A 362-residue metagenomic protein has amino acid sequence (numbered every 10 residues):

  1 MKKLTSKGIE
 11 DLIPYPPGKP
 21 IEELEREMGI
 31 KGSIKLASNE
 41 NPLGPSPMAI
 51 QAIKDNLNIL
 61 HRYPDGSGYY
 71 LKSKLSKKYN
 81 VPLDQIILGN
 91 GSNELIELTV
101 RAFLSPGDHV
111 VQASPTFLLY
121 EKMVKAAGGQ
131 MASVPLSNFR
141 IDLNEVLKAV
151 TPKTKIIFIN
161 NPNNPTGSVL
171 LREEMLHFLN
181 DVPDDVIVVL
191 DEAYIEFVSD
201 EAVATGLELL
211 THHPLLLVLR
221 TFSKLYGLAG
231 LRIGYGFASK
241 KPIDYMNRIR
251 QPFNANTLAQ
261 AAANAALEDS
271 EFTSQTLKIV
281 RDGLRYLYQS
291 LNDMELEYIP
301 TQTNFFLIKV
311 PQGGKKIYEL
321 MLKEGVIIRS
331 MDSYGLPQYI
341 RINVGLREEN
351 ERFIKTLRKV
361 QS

Functional and structural regions predicted by a protein language model:
M1-R62: N-terminal "arm"/small-domain region of PLP-dependent enzymes with the aminotransferase-like
G32, P82-I86, P106-H109, K153 (+4 more regions): Short acidic capping loops at alpha-helix termini that bridge into adjacent secondary structure
S46, S67, L215-N292, L296-I299: PLP-dependent aminotransferase class I/II
H61, G66-H109: Phosphate-binding glycine-rich loop
A102-I159: PLP-dependent aminotransferase-like
L143-P152, P165-V188, E192-S223: Active-site pre-lysine segment of PLP-dependent enzymes
R281, L291-E324: Conserved PLP-binding catalytic core of the aspartate aminotransferase-like
L320-E324, I328-R329, S333-S362: PLP-dependent enzyme catalytic core of the Aspartate aminotransferase-like
